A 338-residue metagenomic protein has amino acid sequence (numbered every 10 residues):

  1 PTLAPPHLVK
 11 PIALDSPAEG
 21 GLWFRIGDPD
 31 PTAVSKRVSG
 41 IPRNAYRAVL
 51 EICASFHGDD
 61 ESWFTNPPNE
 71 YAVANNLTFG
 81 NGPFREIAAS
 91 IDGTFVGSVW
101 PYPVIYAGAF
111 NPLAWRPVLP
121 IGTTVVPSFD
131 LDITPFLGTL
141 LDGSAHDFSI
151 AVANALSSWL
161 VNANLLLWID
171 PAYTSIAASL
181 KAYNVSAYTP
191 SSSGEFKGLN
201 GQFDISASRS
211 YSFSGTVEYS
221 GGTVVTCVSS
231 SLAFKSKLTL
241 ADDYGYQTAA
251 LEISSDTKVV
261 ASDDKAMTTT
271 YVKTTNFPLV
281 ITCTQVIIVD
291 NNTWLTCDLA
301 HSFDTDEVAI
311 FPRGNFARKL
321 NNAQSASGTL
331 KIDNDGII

Functional and structural regions predicted by a protein language model:
P1-A13, P29, G40, C53-D59 (+4 more regions): Beta-strand-rich ligand-recognition modules
P1-A48, C53, A172-S208: Flexible, low-complexity coil/linker segments
E19-G20, I26, S193, K197-N200 (+6 more regions): Feature targets compositionally biased, intrinsically disordered low-complexity regions with long contiguous runs
S193-L240: Accessory carbohydrate-binding/adhesion or oligomerization-edge regions at the termini of glycan-active proteins
